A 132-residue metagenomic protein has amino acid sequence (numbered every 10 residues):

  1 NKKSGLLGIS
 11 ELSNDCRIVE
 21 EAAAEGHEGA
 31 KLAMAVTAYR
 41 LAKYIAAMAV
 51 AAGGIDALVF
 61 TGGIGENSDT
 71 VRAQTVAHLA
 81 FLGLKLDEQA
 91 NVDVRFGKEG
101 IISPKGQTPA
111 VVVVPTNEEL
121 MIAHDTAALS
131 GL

Functional and structural regions predicted by a protein language model:
G5-I9, C16-A51: Adenine-nucleotide phosphate-binding core of ATP-dependent small-molecule kinases
I9-N14, M48-D56, L86-V92: Flexible, glycine/charged-enriched surface loops at secondary-structure junctions
A23, M34, V59-I64, A90 (+2 more regions): Active-site proximal loops enriched in glycine and acidic residues that flank catalytic Cys/His/Asp and coordinate
D56-H78: Glycine-rich phosphate-binding loops at beta-strand->alpha-helix junctions
A73-E118: Conserved phosphate-binding/catalytic loops in two-lobed NTP-binding clefts
S130-G131: Short, hydrophobic alpha-helical segments
